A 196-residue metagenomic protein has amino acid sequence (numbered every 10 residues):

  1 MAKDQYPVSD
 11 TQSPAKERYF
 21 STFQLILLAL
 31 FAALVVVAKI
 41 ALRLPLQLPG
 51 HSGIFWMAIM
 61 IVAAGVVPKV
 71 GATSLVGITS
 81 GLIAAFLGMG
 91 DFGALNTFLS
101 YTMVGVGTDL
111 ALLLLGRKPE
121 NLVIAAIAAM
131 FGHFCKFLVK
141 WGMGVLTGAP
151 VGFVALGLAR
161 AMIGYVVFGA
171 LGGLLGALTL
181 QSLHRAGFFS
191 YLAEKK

Functional and structural regions predicted by a protein language model:
M1-F20, H184-K196: N-terminal juxtamembrane cytosolic/stromal segments of multi-pass membrane proteins
A2-D4, A15, I26-L30, L99-W141 (+1 more regions): Short helix-perturbing small/polar motifs within transmembrane alpha-helices
D10-V66, G71: Hydrophobic transmembrane alpha-helices
F20-F31, G53-M57, T73, T97 (+4 more regions): Residue-level signature of transmembrane alpha-helical entry/exit and packing/kink sites in multi-pass membrane
A32-A41, T79-L87, A129-V139: Aromatic-anchored segments of alpha-helical transmembrane domains
K39-P49, S80-L110, G144-V145: Interfacial aromatic-anchored transmembrane helix boundaries in multi-pass membrane proteins
A63-V76, L114-L122: Membrane-helix interface "capping/anchor" motifs
R117-K196: Membrane-embedded alpha-helical hairpins and interfacial helices in multi-pass inner-membrane proteins
